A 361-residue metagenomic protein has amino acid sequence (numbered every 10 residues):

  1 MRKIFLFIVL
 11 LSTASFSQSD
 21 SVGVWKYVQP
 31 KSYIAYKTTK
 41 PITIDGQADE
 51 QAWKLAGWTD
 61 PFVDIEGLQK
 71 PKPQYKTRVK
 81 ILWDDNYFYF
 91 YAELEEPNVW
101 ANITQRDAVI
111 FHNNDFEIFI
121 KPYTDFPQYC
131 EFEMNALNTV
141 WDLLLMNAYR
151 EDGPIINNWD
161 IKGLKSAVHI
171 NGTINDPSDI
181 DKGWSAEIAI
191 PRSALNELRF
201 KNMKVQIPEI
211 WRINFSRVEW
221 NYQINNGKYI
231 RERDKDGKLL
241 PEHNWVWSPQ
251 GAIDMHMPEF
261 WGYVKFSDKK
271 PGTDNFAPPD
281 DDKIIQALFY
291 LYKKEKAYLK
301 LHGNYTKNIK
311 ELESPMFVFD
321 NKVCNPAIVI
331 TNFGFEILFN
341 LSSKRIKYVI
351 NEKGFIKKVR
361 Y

Functional and structural regions predicted by a protein language model:
M1-I4, Q18-S19: Short, Lys/Arg-enriched, disordered terminal segments
K3-T13: Sec-dependent N-terminal signal peptides
S12-G23, K307: Bacterial Sec-dependent signal peptides at the C-terminal "C-region" and cleavage site
Q18-K300, F319-F335, S343-K347, Y361: Structural preference for beta-rich elements and adjacent junctions enriched in aromatics
G303: Conserved micro-motifs of the catalytic ATP-binding
T306-N321: Short solvent-exposed beta->alpha transition segments
N351-Y361: Short, low-complexity, Pro/Ser/Thr/Gly-rich segments in the mature regions of secreted, periplasmic
